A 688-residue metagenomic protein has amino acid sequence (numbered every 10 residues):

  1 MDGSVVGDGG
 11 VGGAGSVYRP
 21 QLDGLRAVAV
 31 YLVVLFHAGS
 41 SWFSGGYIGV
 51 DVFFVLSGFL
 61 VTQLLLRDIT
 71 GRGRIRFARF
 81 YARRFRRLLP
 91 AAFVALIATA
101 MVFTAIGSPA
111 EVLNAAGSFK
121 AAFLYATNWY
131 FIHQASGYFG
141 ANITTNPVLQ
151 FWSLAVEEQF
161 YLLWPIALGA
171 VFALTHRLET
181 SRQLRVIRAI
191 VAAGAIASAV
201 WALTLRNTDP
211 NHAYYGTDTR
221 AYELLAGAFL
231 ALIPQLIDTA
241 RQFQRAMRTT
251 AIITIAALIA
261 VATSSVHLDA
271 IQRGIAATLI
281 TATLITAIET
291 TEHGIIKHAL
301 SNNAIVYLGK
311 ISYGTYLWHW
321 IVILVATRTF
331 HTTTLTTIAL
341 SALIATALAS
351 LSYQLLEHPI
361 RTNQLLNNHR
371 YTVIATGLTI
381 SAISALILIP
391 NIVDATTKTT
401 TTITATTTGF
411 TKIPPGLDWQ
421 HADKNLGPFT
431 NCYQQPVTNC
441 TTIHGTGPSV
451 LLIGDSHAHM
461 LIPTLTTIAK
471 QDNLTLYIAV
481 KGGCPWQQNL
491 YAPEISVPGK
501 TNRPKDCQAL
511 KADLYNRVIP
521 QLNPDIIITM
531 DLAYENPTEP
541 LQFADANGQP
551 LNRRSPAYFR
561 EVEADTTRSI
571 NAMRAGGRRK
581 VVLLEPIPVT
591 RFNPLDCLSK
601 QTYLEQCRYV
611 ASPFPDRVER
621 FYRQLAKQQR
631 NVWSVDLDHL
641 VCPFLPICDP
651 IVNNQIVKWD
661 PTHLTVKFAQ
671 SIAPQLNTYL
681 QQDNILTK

Functional and structural regions predicted by a protein language model:
D2-R370, A375, T379-L386, L686: Membrane-interface helix/loop caps of multi-pass membrane proteins
G3, S265-L268, R328-T336, T346-S350 (+2 more regions): Extracellular/periplasmic envelope-modification machinery, especially enzymes that add or remove acyl/ester groups on
